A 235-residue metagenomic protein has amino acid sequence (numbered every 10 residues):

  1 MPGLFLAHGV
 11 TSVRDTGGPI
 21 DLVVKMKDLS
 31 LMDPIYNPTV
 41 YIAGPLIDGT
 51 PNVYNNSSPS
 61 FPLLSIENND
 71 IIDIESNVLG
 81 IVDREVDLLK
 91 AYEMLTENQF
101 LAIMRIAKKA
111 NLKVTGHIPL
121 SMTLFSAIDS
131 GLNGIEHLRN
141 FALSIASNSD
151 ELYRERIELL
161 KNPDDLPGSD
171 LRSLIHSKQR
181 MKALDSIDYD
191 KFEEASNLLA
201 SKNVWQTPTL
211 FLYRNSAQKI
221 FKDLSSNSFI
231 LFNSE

Functional and structural regions predicted by a protein language model:
M1-P34, V53-S60, F125-S130: Metal-associated gating/positioning segment near the N- to mid-region
P2-D21, N37-G44, R84-E93, L112-T115 (+4 more regions): Divalent metal-dependent hydrolysis catalytic cores, especially in the metallo-beta-lactamase
D28-G49, F100-H117: Alpha-helix-loop-beta-strand connector modules within alpha/beta enzyme cores
I42, N69, N77-L88, L95 (+1 more regions): Active-site neighborhoods of metal-dependent hydrolases
N55-D73: Active-site mouth loops of central-metabolism enzymes
I74, F100, F192: Aromatic/hydrophobic pocket-lining residues that form the small-molecule binding cavity in soluble enzyme cores
V86-A127, L210-S216, K222, F229: Divalent metal-binding pocket/active-site signature
